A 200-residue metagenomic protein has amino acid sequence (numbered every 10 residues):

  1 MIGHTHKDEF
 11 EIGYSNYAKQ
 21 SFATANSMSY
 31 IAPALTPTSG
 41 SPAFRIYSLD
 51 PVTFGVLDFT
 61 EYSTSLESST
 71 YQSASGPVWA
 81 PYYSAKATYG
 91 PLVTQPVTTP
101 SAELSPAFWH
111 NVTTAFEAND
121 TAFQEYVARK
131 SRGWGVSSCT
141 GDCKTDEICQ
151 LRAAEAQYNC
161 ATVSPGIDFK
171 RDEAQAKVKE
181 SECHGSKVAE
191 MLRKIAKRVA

Functional and structural regions predicted by a protein language model:
G3-H4: Active-site glycine-centered loops adjacent to acidic/histidine catalytic or metal-binding residues that shape
K7-A200: Metal-dependent phosphoesterase/phosphodiesterase active-site architecture
